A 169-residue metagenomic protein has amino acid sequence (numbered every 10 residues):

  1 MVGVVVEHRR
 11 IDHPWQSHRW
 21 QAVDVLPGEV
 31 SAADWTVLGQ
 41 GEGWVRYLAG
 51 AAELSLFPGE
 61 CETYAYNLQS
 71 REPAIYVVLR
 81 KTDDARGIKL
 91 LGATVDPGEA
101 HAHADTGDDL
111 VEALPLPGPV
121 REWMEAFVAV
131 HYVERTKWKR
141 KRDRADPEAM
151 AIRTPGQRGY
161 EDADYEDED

Functional and structural regions predicted by a protein language model:
M1-L116, V133-D169: Terminal targeting/leader modules
V120-Y132: Amphipathic alpha-helical interface segments used for dimerization/assembly
